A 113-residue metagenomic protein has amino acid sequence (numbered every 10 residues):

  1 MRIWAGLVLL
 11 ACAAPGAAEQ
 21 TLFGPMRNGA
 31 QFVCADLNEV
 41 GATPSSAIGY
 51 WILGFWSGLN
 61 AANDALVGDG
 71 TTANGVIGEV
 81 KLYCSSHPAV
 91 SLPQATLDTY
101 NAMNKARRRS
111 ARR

Functional and structural regions predicted by a protein language model:
M1-L7: Sec-dependent signal peptide recognition, specifically the positively charged N-region followed immediately by
A13-A14: N-terminal signal peptide c-region/cleavage motif recognized by signal peptidases
A17-A18: Signal peptide cleavage region of secreted peptide precursors
L22-S86: Short N-proximal segments of mature Sec-exported proteins
G75-R113: Surface-exposed, polar helix/loop patches in the mature regions of secreted/periplasmic/lumenal proteins that form
